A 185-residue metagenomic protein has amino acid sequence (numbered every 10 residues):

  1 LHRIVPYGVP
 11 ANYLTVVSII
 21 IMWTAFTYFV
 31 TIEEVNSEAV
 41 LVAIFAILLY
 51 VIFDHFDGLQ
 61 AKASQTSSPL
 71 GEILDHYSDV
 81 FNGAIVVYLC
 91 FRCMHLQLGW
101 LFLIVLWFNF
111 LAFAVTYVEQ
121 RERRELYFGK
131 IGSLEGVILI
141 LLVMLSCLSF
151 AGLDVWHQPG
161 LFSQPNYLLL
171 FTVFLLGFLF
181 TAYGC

Functional and structural regions predicted by a protein language model:
L1-H55, G177-C185: Topogenic membrane-insertion module of multi-pass membrane proteins
L1-V5, S78-C185: A feature for the membrane-embedded catalytic helix bundles of lipid/isoprenoid biosynthetic enzymes
Y7-A11, V35, S68, E72 (+2 more regions): Membrane-helix interfacial "entry" motifs
V9-I19, L41-L48, T66-H76, L103-W107 (+1 more regions): Hydrophobic alpha-helical segments of membrane proteins, primarily the transmembrane helices and their short helical
P10, G58-A61, G132: Structural signal for hydrophobic/aromatic residues that build the beta-strand cores of folded beta-sheet domains
V17, A25, F29, A61-S64 (+3 more regions): Active-site-proximal flexible loops/turns
T31-V35, Q60-A63, Y88, L153-W156: Short, flexible/disordered secondary-structure transition segments
A39-F91, V115-E122, Y183: Acidic (Asp/Glu-rich) catalytic motifs at the cytosolic membrane interface
